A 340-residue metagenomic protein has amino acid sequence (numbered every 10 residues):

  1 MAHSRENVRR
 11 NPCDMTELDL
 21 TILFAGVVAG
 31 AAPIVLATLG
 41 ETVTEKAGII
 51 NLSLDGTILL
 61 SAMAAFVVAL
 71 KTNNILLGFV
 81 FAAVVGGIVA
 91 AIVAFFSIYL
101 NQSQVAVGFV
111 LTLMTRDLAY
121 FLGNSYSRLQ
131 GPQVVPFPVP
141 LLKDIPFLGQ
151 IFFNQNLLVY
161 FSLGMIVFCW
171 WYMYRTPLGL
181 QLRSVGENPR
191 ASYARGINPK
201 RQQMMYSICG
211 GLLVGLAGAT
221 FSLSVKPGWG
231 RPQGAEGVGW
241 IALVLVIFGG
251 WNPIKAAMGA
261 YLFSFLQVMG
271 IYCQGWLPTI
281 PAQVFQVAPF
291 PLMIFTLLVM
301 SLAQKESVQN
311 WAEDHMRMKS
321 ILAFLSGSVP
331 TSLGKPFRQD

Functional and structural regions predicted by a protein language model:
H3-L36, I50, A64, T72-L77: Membrane-interfacial amphipathic/re-entrant helices at transmembrane-helix boundaries
T16, I22-F24, M173, G210-V246 (+1 more regions): Inter-helical junctions in multi-pass inner-membrane proteins, predominant in energy-converting antiporter-like
A31-L39, G56-M63, V84-A91, G186 (+4 more regions): Hydrophobic alpha-helical segments embedded in the membrane of multi-pass proteins
T42-S61, I98-L111, Q181, V225-W240 (+3 more regions): Short, non-helical or kinked segments that cap or interrupt transmembrane helices
N73-L118, Q267: Alpha-helical transmembrane segments within multi-pass membrane transporters and channels
R116-L148, G270-P278, A303-H315: Extracellular/periplasmic helix-loop junction at the C-terminal end of a transmembrane helix in multi-pass membrane
F152-W229, P253-M258: Helix-loop-helix "hairpin" substructures at the membrane interface of multi-pass membrane proteins
E187, A194, N198-R201, Q274-D340: Cytosolic-side transmembrane-helix boundaries in multi-pass membrane proteins
